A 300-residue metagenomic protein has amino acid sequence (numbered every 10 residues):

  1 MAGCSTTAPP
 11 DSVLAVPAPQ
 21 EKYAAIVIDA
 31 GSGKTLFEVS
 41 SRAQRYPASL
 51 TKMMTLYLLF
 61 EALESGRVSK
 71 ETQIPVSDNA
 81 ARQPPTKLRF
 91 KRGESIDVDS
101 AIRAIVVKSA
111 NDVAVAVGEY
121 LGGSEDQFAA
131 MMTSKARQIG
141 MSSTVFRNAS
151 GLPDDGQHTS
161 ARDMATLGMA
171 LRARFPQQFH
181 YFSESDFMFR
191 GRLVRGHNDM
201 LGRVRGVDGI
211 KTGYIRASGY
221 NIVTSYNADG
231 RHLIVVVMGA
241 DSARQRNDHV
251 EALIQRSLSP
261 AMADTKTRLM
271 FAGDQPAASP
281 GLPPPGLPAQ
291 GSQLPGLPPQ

Functional and structural regions predicted by a protein language model:
M1-A2: Sec-dependent bacterial lipoprotein signal peptides
S5-T159, R172: Active-site-adjacent loops and short helices of periplasmic peptidoglycan-processing enzymes
M141-V145, A149, P153-H158, R162-Q300: Domain-terminus/edge residues, biased toward the C-terminal soluble/receptor-binding domains of extracytoplasmic
